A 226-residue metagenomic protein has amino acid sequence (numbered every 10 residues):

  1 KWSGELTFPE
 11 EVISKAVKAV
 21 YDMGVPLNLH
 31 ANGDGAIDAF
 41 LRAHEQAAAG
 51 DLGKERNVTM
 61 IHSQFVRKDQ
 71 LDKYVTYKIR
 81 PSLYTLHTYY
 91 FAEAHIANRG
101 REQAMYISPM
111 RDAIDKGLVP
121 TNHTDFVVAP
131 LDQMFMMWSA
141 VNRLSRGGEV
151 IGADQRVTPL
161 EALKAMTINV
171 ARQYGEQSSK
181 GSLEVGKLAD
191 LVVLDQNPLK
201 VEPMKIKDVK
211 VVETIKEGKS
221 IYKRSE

Functional and structural regions predicted by a protein language model:
K1-V12, I61-S63: Active-site gating/metal-coordination segments in enzymes
K18-N28, G35-V58, H62, K68-V75 (+2 more regions): His/Asp/Glu-enriched, well-ordered alpha-helical/loop segment that forms or immediately abuts the divalent-metal
R224-E226: Basic/polar N-terminal segments that are highly enriched at the extreme N-terminus, encompassing both cleavable
